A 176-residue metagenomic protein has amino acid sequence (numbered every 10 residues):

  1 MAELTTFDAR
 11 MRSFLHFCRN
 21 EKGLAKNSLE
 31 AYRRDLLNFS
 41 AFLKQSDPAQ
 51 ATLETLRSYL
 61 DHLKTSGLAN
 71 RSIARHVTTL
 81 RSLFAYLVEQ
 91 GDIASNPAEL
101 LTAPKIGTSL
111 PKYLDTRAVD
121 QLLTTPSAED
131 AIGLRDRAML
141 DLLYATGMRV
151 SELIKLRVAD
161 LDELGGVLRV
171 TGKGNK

Functional and structural regions predicted by a protein language model:
M1-K176: Conserved catalytic core of the tyrosine transesterase superfamily
